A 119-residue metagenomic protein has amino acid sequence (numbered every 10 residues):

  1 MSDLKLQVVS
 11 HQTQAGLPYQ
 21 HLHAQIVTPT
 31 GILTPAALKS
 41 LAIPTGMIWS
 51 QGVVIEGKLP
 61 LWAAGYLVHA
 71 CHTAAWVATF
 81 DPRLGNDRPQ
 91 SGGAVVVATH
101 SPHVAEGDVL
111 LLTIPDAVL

Functional and structural regions predicted by a protein language model:
M1-S50, A63-L119: Long, low-complexity, Lys/Arg-enriched
G52-G57: Short glycine-rich phosphate-binding loop at a beta-alpha junction
K58-W62: Acidic, metal-coordinating catalytic cores used for nucleic-acid/nucleotide bond scission and strand-transfer chemistry
